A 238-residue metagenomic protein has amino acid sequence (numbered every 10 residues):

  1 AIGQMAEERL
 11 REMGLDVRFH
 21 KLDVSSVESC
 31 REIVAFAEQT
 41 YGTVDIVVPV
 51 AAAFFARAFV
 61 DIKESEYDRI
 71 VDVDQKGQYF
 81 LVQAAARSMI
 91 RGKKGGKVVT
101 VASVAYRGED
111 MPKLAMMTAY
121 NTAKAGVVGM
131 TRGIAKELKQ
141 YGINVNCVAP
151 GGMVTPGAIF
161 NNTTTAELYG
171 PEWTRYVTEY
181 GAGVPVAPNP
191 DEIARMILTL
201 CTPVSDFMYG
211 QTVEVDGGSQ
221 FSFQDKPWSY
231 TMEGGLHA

Functional and structural regions predicted by a protein language model:
A58-F59, E66-D68, V177-T178: Substrate-binding pocket helix/loop in short-chain dehydrogenase/reductase
I62-D68, D72, L114: Short, well-ordered secondary-structure patches that form non-catalytic structural/interaction elements within domains
V82-Q83, R132: A short, exposed helix-loop element centered on a Lys and neighboring polar residues
V99-G126, T131-Q140, G152-M153: Catalytic loop of short-chain dehydrogenase/reductase
K139, N144, M208-G210: Short, small/polar-rich loop/turn modules that mediate ligand/substrate recognition or access, typified
L168-Y169, G181-I193: A conserved structural motif in NAD(P)-dependent oxidoreductases
Y209-A238: Short C-terminal tail/terminal secondary-structure segment of NAD(P)H-dependent dehydrogenase/reductase domains
